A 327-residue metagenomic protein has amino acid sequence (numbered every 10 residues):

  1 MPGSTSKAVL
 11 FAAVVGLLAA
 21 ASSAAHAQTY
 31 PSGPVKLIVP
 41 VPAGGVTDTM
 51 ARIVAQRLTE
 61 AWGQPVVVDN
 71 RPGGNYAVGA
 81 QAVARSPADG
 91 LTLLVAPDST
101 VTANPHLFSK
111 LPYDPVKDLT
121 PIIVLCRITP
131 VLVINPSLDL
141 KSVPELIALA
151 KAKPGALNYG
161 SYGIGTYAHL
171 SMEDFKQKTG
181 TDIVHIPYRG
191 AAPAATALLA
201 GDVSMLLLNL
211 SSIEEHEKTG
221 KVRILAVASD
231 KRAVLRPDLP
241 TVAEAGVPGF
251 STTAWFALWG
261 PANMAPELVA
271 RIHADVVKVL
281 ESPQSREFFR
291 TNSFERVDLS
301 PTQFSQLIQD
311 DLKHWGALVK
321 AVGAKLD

Functional and structural regions predicted by a protein language model:
M1-S6: N-terminal secretory signal peptides that target proteins for export/translocation
V9-A21: Bacterial N-terminal signal peptides
H26-K117, A156-N158, G180-M205, D298-L299 (+1 more regions): N-terminal (or domain-start) structured segment
S32-P34, K178-T181, T241-E244, P266-D327: An extracytoplasmic/periplasmic, membrane-proximal ligand-sensing/linker region
R85-L91, H106-P193, V242, W255-F288: Hinge/capping helix and adjacent helix->loop/strand transition within the periplasmic-binding protein
V95-T100, N104, G190-A191, L208-I213 (+3 more regions): Beta->alpha turn/N-cap motifs
I213-E281, D310-K313: C-terminal lobe and pocket-closing loops of periplasmic/extracytoplasmic Venus-flytrap solute-binding proteins
